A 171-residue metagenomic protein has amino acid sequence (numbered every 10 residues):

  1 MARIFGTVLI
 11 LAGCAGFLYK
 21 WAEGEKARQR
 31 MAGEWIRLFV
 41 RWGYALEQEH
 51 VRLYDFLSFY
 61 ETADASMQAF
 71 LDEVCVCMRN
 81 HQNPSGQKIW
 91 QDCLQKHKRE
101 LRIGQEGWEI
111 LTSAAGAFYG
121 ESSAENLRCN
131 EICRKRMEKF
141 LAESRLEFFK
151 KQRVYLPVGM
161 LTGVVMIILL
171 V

Functional and structural regions predicted by a protein language model:
M1-T7, K98, G104: Acidic, low-complexity proline/glycine-rich segments
R3-R79: Juxtamembrane/interface alpha-helical elements of multi-pass membrane proteins
T7-F17, A142-V171: Bilayer-spanning, highly hydrophobic alpha-helical transmembrane segments
C14, C75-C77, C93, C129 (+1 more regions): Generic recognition of cysteine residues
A32-W35, L111, N130: Hydrophobic packing residues in well-ordered alpha-helices of helical domains and bundles
A45, H50-E121: Glycine- and small-hydrophobic-enriched helix-loop-helix hairpins
D72, N83, G116, M137 (+2 more regions): Alpha-helix boundary/capping detector
A117-M160: Membrane-interface, cytosolic juxtamembrane amphipathic helix immediately N-terminal to a transmembrane helix, enriched
